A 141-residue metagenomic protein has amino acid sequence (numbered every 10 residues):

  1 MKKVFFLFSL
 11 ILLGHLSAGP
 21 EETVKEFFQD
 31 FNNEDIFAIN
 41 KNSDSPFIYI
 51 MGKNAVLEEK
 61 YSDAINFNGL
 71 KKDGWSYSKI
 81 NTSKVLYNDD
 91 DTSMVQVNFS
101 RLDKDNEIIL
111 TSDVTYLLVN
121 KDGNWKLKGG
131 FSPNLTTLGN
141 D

Functional and structural regions predicted by a protein language model:
M1-V4: Positively charged n-region of N-terminal signal peptides that target proteins for export
I11-F37, K41: Short, low-complexity N-terminal intrinsically disordered segments enriched in polar/charged residues
F27, A38-I39, F47, V95 (+1 more regions): Hydrophobic pocket/interface hotspot
N32, R101-D103, L118: Beta-strand elements of well-folded, non-transmembrane domains
S43, K53-N54, V97-R101, V114-Y116 (+1 more regions): A mature extracytoplasmic/lumenal domain signature
S43-E58, D73: A short gly/proline-enriched turn/hairpin at secondary-structure junctions
A64-E107: Surface-exposed, charged secondary-structure patches
I109-D141: Short beta-strand edge/turn micro-motifs at domain boundaries
